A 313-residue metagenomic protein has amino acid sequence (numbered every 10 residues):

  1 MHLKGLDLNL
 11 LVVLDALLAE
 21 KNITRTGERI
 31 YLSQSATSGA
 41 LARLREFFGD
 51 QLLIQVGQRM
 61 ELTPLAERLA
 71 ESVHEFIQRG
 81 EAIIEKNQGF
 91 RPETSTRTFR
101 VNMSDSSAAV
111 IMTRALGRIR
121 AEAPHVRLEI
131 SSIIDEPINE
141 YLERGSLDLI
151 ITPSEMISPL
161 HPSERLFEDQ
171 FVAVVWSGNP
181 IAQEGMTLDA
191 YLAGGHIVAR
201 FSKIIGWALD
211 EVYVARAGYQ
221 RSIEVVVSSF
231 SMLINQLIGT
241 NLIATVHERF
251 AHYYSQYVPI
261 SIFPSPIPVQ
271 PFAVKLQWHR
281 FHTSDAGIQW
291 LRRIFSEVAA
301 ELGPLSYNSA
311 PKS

Functional and structural regions predicted by a protein language model:
K4-G5, E71, R114-R118, E136-V175 (+4 more regions): Short beta-strand-centered segments that line the small-molecule binding cleft or hinge of alpha/beta clamshell
D15-S33: Short helix-boundary/capping micro-motifs
R45-E67: A short LG(V/I)-centered, amphipathic sequence patch enriched for acidic residue(s) preceding the LG motif
Q58, P64, G89-A108, E122-V126 (+2 more regions): Interdomain hinge and pocket-entrance segments immediately C-terminal to HTH DNA-binding domains
S95-S158, V227: Central regulatory/effector-binding core of bacterial HTH transcription factors
I111, S177, L188, L192 (+1 more regions): A late-sequence structural motif
I134-L147, P153, S202-I262: Hydrophobic hinge/microswitch elements
I181-Q183, L188, H196-A217, E248 (+4 more regions): Secondary-structure junction motif
